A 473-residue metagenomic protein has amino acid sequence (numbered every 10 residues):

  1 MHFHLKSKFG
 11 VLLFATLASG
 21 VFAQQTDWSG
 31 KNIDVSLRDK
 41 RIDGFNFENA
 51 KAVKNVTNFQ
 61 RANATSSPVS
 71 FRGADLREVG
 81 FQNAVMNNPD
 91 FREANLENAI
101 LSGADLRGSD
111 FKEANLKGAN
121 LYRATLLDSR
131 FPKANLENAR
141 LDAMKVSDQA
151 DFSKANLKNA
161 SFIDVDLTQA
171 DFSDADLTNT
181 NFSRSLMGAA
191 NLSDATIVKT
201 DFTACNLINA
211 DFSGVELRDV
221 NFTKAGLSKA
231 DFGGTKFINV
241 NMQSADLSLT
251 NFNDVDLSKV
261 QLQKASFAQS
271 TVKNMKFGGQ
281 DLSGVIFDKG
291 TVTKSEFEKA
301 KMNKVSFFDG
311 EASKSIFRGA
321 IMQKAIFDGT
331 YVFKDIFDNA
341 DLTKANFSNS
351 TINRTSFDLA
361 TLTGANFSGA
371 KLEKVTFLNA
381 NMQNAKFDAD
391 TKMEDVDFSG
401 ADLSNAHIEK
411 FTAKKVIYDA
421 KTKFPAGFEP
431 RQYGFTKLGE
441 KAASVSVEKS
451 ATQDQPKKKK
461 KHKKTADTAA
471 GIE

Functional and structural regions predicted by a protein language model:
M1-V11: Bacterial N-terminal signal peptides that target proteins for export
G10-G20: Bacterial N-terminal signal peptides
F22-T452, K457-K459: Tandem repeat scaffolds
Q453-E473: Long, low-complexity, intrinsically disordered segments
